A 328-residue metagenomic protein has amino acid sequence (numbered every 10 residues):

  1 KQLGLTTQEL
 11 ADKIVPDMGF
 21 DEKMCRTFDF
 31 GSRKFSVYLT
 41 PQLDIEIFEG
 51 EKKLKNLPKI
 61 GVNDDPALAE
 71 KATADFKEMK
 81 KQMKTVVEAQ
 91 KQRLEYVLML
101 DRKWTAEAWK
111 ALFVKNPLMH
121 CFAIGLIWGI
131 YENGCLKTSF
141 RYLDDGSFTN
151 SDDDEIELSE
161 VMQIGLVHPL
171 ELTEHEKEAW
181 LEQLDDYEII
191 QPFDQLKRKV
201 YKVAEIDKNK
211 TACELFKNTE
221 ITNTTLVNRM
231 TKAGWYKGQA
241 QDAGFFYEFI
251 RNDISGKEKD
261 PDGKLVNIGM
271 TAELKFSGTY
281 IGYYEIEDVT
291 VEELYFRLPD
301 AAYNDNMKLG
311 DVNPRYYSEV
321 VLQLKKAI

Functional and structural regions predicted by a protein language model:
K1-I328: Non-catalytic terminal/accessory regions
